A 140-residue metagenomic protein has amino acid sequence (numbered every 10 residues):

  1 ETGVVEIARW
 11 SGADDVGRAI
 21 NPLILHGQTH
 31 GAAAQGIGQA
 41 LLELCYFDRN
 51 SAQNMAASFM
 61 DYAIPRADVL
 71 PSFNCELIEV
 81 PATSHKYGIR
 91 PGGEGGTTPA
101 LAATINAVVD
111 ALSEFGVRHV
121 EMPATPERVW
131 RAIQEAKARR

Functional and structural regions predicted by a protein language model:
E1-R140: C-terminal catalytic domains of large/alpha subunits in multi-subunit enzymes
